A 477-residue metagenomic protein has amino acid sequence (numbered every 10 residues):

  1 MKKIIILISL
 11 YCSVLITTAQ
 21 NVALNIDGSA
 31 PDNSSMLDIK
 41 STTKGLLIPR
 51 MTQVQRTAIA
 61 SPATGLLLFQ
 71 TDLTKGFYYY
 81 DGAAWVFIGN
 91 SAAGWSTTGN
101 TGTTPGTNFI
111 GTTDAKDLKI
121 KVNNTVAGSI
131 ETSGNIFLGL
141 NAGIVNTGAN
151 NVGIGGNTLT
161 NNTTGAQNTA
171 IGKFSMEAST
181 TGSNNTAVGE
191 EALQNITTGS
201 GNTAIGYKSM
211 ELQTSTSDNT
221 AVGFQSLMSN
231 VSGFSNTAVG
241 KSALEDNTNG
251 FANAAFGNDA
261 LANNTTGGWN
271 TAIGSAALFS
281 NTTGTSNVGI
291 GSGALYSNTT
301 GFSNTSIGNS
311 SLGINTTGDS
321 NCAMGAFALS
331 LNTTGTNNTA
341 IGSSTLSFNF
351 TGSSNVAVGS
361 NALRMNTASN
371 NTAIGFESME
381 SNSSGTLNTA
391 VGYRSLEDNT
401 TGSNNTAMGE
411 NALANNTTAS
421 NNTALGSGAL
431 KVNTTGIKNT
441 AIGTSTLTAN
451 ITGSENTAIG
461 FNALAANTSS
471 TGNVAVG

Functional and structural regions predicted by a protein language model:
K3-L7, Y11, Q20-L24, T43-G45 (+3 more regions): Glycine-rich, low-complexity segments
L7, N21, F109-G477: Glycine- and small/polar-enriched repetitive beta-structure motifs of secreted/surface proteins
N21-N33: Short N-terminal segments immediately surrounding and downstream of signal-peptide cleavage
G28, Q70, G111-T112: Non-cytosolic beta-sheet module surface loops
S29-A30, T52, D72-T74, A83-A84: Acidic glycine-/aspartate-rich tracts in secreted/extracellular proteins
S34-M36, L66-L67, L73-Y79: Extracellular disulfide-bonded cysteine-rich modules/repeats
I39-Q70, A92-T101: Extracellular/surface-exposed low-complexity repeats and stalk/linker segments enriched in Gly/Pro and small polar
